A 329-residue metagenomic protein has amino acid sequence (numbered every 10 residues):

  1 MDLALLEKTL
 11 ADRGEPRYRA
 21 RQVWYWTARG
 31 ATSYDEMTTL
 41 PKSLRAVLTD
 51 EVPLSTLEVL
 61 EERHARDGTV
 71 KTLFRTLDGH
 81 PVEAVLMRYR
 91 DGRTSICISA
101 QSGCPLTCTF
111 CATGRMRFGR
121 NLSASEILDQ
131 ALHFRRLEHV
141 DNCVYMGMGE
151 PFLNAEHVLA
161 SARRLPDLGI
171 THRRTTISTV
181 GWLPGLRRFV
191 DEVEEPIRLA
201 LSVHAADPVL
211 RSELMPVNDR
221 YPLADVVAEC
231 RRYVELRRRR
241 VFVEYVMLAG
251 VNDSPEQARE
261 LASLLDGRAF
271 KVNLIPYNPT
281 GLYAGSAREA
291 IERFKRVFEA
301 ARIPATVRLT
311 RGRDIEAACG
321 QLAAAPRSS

Functional and structural regions predicted by a protein language model:
M1-V82, M87, R231-R240, Y245-S329: Auxiliary Fe-S-binding modules of radical SAM enzymes
W26, T107, C111, F189 (+1 more regions): Residues that scaffold the ATP/ADP-binding catalytic core of kinase and kinase-like folds
H64-A65, S99-A100, S178, S202: Short linear Ser/Thr-Pro motifs
T72, A84, T94-I98, L199-L201: Short beta-strand motif preference
R88-E126, H133, E138: Canonical Radical SAM [4Fe-4S] cluster-binding loop centered on the CxxxCxxC motif and its immediate flanking residues
S102, V193, N218, A323-P326: Short, hinge-like loop/turn segments at secondary-structure boundaries
H133-T306: Conserved AdoMet/S-adenosylmethionine-binding subsite of the radical SAM
